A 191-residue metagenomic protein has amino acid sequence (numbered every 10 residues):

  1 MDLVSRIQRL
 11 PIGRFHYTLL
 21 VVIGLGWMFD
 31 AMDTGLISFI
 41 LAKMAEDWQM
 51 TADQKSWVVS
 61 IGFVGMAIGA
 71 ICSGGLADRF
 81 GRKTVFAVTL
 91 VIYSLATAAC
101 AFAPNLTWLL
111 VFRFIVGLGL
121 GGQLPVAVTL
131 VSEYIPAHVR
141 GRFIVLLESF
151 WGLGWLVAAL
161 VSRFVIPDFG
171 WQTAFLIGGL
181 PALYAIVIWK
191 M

Functional and structural regions predicted by a protein language model:
M1-M191: Transmembrane-helix signature of 12-pass secondary carriers
